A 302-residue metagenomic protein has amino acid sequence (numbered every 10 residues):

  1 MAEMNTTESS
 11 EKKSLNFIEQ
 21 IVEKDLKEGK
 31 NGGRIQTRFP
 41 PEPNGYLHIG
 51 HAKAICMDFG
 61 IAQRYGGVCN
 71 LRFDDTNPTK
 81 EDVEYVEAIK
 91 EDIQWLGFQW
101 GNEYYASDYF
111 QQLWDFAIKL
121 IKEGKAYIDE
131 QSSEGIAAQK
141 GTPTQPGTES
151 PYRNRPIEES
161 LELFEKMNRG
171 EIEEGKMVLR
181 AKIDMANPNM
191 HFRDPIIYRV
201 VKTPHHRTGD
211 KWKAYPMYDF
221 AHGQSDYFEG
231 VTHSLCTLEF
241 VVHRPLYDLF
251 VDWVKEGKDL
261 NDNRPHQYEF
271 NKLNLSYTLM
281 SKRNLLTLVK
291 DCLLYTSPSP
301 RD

Functional and structural regions predicted by a protein language model:
M1-K13: Basic/polar N-terminal segments that are highly enriched at the extreme N-terminus, encompassing both cleavable
K13-K90, P204-T237: N-terminal catalytic cores of NTP/NDP-binding nucleotidyl/phosphoryl-transfer enzymes
G66-G67, F98, K125: Short glycine/serine/threonine/alanine-rich loop segments
L71, D75-N77, V83-E84, Y105 (+2 more regions): Active-site cores that bind ATP or allylic diphosphates and position pyrophosphate for catalysis
A88-I93, L275-L293: Flexible glycine/proline-rich, aromatic-decorated loop/lid segments
A88-Y105: A glycine-rich helix N-cap at a beta->alpha junction
D108-Q111: Short beta->alpha linker loops
Y295-D302: Conserved small/polar residues in nucleotide/adenosyl-binding loops
